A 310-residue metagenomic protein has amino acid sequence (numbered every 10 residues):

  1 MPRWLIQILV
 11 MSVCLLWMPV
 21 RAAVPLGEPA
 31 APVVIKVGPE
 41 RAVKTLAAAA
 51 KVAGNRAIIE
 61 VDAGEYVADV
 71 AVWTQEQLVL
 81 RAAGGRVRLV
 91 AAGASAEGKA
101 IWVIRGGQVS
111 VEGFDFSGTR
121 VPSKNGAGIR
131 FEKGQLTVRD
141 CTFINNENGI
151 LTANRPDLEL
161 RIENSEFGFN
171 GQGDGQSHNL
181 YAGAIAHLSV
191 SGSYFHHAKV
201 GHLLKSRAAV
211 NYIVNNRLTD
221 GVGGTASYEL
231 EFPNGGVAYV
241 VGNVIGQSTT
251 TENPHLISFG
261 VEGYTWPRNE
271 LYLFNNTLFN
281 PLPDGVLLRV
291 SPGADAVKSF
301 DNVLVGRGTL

Functional and structural regions predicted by a protein language model:
M1-W4: Positively charged n-region of N-terminal signal peptides that target proteins for export
Q7-L16: Bacterial N-terminal signal peptides
W17-A48, V52, E65: Right-handed parallel beta-helix/beta-solenoid
V34-K36, E40-K44, I58-A63, D69 (+1 more regions): Right-handed parallel beta-helix/beta-spiral solenoid domain characteristic of secreted/periplasmic
G54, T74-L78, G306: Extended beta-solenoid/beta-helix repeat architectures
A71, R88-V103, F116-L310: Glycine- and acidic/polar-rich repeat regions and solenoidal domains
